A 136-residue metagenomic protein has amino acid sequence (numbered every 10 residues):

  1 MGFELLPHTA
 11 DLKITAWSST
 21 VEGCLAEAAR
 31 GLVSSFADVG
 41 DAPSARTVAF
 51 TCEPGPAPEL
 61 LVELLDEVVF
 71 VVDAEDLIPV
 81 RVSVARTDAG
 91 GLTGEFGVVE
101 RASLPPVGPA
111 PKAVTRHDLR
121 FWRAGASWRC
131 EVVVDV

Functional and structural regions predicted by a protein language model:
M1-V136: N-terminal intrinsically disordered, cationic/polar leader segments that include organellar targeting peptides
